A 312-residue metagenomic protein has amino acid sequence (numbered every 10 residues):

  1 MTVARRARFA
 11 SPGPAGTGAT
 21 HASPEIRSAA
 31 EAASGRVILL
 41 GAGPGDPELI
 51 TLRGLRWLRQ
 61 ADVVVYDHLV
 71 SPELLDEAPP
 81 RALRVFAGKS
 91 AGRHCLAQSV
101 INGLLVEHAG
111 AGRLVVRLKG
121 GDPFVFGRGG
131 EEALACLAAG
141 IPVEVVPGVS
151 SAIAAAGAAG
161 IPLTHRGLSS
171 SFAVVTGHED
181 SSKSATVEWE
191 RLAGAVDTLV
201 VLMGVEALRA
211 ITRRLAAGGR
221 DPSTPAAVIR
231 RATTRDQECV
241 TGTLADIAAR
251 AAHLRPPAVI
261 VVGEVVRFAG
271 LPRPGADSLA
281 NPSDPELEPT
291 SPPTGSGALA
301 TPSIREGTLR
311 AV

Functional and structural regions predicted by a protein language model:
M1-P47, L52-V149, I247-A248, A258: Class I S-adenosyl-L-methionine
T2-R27, S34-V37, G110-V115, S171 (+1 more regions): A contiguous loop/helix-start segment that scaffolds small-molecule binding in enzyme catalytic cores
V3-R5, R27, D122-A195, E238-T241: Class I SAM-dependent methyltransferase SAM-binding "motif I" and its flanking Rossmann-like core
L69-S71, A87-H94, V149-S151, S169-S171 (+2 more regions): Short, acidic/turn-prone active-site loops that include or flank metal/cofactor- and phosphate-binding residues
L74-L75, C136, A155-A156, I211 (+1 more regions): Hydrophobic packing residues within well-ordered alpha-helices of enzyme cores
A82-K89, G140-E144, L163-A173, G219-V228: Short hydrophobic/aromatic-enriched beta-strand-loop microsegments
